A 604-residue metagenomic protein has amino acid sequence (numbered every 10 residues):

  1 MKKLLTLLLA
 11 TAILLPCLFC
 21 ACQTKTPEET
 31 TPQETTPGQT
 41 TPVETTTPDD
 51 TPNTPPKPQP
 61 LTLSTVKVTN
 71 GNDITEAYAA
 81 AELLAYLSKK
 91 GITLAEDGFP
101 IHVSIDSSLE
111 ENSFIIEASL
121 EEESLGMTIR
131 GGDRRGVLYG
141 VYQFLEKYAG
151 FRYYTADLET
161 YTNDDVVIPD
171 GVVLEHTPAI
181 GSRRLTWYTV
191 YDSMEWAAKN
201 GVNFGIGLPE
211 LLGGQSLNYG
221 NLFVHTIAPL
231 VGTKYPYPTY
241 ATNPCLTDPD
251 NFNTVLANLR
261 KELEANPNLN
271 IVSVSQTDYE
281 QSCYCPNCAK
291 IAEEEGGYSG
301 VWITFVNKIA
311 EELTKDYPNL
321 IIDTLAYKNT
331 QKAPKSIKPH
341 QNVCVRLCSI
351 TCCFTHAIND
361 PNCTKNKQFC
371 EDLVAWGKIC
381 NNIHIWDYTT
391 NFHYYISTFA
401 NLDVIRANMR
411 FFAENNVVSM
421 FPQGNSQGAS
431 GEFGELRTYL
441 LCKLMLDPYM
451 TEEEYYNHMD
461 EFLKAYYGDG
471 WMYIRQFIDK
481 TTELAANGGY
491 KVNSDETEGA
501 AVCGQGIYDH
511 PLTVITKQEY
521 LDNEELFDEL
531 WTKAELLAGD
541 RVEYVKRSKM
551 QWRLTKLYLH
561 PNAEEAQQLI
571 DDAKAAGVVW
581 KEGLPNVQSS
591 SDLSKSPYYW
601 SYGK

Functional and structural regions predicted by a protein language model:
L4-Q23: Sec-dependent N-terminal signal peptides of Gram-positive bacterial secreted proteins and lipoproteins
C22-T26, E34-E122, V167-V172: Acidic, contiguous N-terminal accessory segments
I74-E82, Y86, S119-T304, T314-K315 (+2 more regions): Feature activates predominantly on carbohydrate-active enzymes
T247-N253, T364-M472: Structured mid-domain segments that build the active-site/substrate or prosthetic-cofactor binding neighborhood
A292-K308, E312, H340-N359, A413 (+1 more regions): Acidic, His- and aromatic-enriched active-site or binding-groove loops in soluble protein domains that engage sugars
V306-K332, I383-H393, M420-N425: Aromatic-lined carbohydrate-recognition surfaces of secreted/lumenal glycan-active proteins
D323-T351, I396-D403, A429-T438: Substrate-binding cleft/loops of secretory-pathway carbohydrate-active enzymes
L444-K604: Catalytic domains of carbohydrate-active enzymes that cleave complex glycans
